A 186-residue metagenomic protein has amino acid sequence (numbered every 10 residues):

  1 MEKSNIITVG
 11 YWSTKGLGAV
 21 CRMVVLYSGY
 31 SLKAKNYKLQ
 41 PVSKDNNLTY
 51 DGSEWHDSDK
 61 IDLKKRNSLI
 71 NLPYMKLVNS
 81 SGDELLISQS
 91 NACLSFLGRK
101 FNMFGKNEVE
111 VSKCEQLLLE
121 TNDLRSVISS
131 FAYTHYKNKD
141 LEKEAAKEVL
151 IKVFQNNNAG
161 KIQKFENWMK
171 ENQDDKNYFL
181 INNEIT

Functional and structural regions predicted by a protein language model:
M1-K152: GST-like domain detector, emphasizing the conserved glutathione-binding G-site in the N-terminal thioredoxin-like
G16, G160, I185: Short alpha-helical
N71, N167-I181: Cytochrome P450 catalytic-domain "roof"
D83, N91-L94, A159-I162, E166 (+1 more regions): Generic N-terminal initiation segments characterized by hydrophobic and/or small/turn-forming residues
C114, Y178-T186: GST superfamily/GST-like fold recognition
V149-F154, F179-I181: Short, glycine/charged-rich beta-strand-loop motifs at protein surfaces that mediate ligand recognition and catalysis
I151-E171: Amphipathic alpha-helical packing segments from all-alpha helical-bundle domains
